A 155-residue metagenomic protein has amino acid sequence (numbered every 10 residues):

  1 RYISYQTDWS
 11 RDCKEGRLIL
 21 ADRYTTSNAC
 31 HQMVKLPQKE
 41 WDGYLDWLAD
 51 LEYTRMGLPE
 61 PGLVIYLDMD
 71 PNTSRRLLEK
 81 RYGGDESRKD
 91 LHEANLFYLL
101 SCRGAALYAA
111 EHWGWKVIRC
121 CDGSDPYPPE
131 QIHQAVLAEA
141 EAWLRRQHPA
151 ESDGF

Functional and structural regions predicted by a protein language model:
R1-D50, R55-M56: ATP-dependent small-molecule kinase phosphotransfer cores that center on conserved nucleotide phosphate-binding segments
Y2-Q6, L45, L58, L96-L99 (+2 more regions): Amphipathic alpha-helical transducer elements in NTP-driven molecular machines
K14-E15, P59-E60, E111: Short loop/turn elements that form and flank the Walker-type P-loop nucleotide-binding site in RecA-like NTPase cores
A21-Y24, G57-L78: Conserved phosphate-donor/acceptor-positioning beta-strand/loop module used by diverse small-molecule
R55-L58, Q147: Short secondary-structure junctions and interdomain/linker hinges
N72-F155: NTP-dependent small-molecule kinase module
